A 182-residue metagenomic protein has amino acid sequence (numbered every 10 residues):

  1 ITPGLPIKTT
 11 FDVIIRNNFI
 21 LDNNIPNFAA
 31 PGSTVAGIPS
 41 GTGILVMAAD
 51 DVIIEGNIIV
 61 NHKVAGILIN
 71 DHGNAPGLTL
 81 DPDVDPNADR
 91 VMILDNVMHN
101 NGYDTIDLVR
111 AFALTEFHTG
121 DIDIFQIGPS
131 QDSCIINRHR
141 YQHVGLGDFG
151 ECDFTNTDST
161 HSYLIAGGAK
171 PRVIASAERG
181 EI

Functional and structural regions predicted by a protein language model:
I1-I182: Extracellular parallel beta-helix/beta-solenoid repeat domains
